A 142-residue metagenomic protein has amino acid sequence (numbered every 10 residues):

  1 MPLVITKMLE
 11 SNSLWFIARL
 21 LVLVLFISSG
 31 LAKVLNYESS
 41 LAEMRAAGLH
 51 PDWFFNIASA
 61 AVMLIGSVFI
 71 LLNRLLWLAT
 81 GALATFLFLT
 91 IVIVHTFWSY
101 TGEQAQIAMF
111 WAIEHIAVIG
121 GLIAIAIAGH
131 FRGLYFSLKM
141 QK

Functional and structural regions predicted by a protein language model:
M1-L35, W53-I65, L71-K142: Extended, low-polarity transmembrane helix blocks
R19, Y37-H50: Short juxtamembrane and helix-loop transition motifs at transmembrane-helix boundaries in membrane proteins
